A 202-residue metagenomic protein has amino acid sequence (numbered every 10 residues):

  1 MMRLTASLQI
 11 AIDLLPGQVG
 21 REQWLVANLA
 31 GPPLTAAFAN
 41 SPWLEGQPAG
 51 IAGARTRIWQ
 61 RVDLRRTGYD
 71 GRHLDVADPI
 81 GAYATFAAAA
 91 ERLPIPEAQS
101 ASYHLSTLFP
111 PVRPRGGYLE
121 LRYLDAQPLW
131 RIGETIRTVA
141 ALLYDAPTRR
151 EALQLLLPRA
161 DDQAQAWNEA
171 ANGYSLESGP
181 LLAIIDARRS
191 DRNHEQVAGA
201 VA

Functional and structural regions predicted by a protein language model:
M1: Acidic, His- and aromatic-enriched active-site or binding-groove loops in soluble protein domains that engage sugars
A6-L8, I12: Oligomerization/assembly interface segments of phage tail-like spikes and tubes
G17-L25, L29-A202: C-terminal accessory/tail domains of diverse enzymes
